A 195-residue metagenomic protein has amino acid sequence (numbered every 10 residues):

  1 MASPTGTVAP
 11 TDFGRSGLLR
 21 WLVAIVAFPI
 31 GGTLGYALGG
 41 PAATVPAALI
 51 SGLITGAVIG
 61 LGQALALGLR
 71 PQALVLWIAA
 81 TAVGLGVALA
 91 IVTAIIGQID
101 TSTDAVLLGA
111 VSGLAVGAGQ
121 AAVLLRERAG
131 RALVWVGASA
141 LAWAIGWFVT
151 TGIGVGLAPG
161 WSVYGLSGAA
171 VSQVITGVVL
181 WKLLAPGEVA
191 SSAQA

Functional and structural regions predicted by a protein language model:
A2-A195: Juxtamembrane/disordered regions of integral membrane proteins
